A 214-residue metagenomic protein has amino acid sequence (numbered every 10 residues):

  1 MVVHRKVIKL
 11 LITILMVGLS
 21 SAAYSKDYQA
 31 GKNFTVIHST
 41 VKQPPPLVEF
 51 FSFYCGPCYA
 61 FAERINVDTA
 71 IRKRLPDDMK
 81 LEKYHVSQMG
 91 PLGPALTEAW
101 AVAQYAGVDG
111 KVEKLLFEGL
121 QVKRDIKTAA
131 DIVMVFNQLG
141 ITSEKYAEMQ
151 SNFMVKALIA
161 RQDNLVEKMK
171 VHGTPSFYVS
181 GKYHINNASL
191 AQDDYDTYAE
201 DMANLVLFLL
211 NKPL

Functional and structural regions predicted by a protein language model:
M1-K6: N-terminal secretory signal peptides that target proteins for export/translocation
K9-L19: Bacterial N-terminal signal peptides
L19-K26: Sec/Tat signal peptide C-region and signal peptidase I cleavage site
Y28-P46: A short beta-strand-turn-helix
E49-F51: Structural cue for short, hydrophobic secondary-structure segments
F53, Y59-A130, D201, L207: Structural alpha/beta surface segment adjacent to cysteine/selenocysteine redox centers across thiol/disulfide enzymes
Q104-K111, V135-T142, V179: A structural motif
L139-L214: C-terminal cap of thioredoxin/glutaredoxin-like
